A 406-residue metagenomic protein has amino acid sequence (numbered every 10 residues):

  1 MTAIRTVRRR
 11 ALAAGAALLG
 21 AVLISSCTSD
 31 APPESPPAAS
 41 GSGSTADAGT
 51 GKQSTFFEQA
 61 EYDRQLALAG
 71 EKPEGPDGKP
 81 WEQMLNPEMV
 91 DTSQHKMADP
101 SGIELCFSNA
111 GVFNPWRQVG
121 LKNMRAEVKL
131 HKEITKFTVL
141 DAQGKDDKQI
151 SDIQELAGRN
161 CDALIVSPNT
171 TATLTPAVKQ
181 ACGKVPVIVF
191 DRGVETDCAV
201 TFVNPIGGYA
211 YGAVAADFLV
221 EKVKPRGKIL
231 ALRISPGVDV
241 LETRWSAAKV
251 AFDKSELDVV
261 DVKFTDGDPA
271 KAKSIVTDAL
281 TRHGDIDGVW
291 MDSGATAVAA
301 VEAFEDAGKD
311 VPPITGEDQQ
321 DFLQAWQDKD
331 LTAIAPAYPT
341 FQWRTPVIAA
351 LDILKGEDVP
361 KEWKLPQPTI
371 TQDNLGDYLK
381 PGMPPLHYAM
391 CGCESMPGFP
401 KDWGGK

Functional and structural regions predicted by a protein language model:
S26-P37: Bacterial lipoprotein signal-peptidase II cleavage site
G41-I103, W343-K406: Hinge/cleft segment of the Venus flytrap/periplasmic-binding protein
G43-N123, E127, H131, T138-I150 (+3 more regions): Extracytoplasmic "Venus flytrap"
L85, D91-T92, Q149, V203-I229 (+4 more regions): Hydrophobic alpha-helical segments within soluble ligand-binding/sensing domains
M89-T92, F137-N160, V262-R282, A297-A299: Structural motif
L105, N109, M124-A126, A213-V262 (+2 more regions): An alpha-beta-alpha
V166-A181, A248, T265-A325: Hydrophobic alpha-helical
T171-A210, K228, Q320-A325, L331-T332: Flexible loop/hinge segments that line or gate small-molecule binding clefts
